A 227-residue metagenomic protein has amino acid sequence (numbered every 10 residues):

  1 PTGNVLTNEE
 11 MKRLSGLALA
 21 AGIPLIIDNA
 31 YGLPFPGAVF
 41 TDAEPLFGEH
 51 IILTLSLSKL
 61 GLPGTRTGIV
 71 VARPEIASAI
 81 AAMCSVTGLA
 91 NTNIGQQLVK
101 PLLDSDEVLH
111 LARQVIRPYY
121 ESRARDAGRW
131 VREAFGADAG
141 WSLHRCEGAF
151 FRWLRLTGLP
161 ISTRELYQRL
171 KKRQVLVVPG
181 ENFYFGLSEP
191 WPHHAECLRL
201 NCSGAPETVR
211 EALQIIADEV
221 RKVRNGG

Functional and structural regions predicted by a protein language model:
V5-L62: Active-site pre-lysine segment of PLP-dependent enzymes
E44-A82, N91-I94, V209: Active-site PLP attachment segment
P74-A79, E107-L109, G158-I161: Short helix-loop capping/hinge motifs at secondary-structure junctions, enriched in acidic/polar residues
A81-T87, S105-R129: Structural signature of PLP-dependent enzymes
Q114-G128, G140-L156: Conserved glycine-rich beta-strand-loop-beta hairpin in the small C-terminal domain of fold type I
R155-L198: Conserved C-terminal alpha-helix-loop-beta "cap" of PLP-dependent enzymes that closes/shapes the active-site mouth
K172-R173, L187-G227: PLP-dependent enzyme catalytic core of the Aspartate aminotransferase-like
